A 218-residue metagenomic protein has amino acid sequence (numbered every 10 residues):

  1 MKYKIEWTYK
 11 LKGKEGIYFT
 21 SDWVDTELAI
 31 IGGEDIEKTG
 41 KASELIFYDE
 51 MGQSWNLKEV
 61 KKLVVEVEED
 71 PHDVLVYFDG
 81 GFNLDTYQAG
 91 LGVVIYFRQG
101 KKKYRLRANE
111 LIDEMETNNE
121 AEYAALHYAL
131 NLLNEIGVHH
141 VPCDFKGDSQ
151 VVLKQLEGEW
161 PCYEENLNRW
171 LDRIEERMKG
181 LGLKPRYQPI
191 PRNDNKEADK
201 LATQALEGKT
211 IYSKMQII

Functional and structural regions predicted by a protein language model:
M1-E68: N-terminal accessory interaction module
M1-W23, L130-A205, Y212: RNase H catalytic domain
E37-T39, E68, D85, G137 (+1 more regions): A generic structural signal for short, solvent-exposed coil/turn residues that cap or connect secondary-structure
S43, A89, V141: Short beta-strand/loop motifs in extracellular/secreted proteins, especially within beta-sandwich accessory domains
S54-W55, D85, L153-Q155: Short active-site-adjacent helix-start/loop capping segments
E66-N119: RNase H-like nuclease fold core
L106-F145: Acidic helix/loop or adjacent segment enriched in Glu/Asp that either coordinates divalent metal
